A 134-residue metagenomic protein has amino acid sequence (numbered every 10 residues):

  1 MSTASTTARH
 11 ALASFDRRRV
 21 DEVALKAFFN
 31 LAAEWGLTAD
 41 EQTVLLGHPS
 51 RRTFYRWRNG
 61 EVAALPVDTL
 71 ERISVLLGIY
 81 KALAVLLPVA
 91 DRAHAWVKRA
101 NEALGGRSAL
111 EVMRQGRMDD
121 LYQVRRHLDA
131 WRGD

Functional and structural regions predicted by a protein language model:
M1-D134: Non-transmembrane "mature" sequence context
